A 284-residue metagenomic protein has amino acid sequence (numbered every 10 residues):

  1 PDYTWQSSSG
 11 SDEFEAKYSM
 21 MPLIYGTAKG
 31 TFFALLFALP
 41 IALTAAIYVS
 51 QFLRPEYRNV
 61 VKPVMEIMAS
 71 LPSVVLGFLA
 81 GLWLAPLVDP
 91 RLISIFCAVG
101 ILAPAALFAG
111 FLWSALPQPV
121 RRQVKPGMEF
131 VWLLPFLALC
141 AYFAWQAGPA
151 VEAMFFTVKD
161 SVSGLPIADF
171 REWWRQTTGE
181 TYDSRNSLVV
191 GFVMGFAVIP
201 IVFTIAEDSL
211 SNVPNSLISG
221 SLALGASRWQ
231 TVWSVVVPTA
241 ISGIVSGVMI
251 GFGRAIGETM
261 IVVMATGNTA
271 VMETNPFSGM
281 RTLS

Functional and structural regions predicted by a protein language model:
P1-K17, A270-F277: Short membrane-interfacial helix/loop motifs at transmembrane-helix boundaries
K17-T31, A85-A106, V120-I201: Loop-to-helix entry region at the N-terminal start of transmembrane alpha-helices in multi-pass membrane transporters
T27, T31, L35-L43, I47 (+7 more regions): Hydrophobic positions within alpha-helical transmembrane segments of bacterial inner-membrane proteins
A34-M65, F108-Q118: Transmembrane-helix boundary motif in ABC transporter permease subunits
R54-K62, F130-L137, I218-S246: Amphipathic cytosolic juxtamembrane alpha-helices at the membrane-cytosol interface of multi-pass membrane transporters
V189, F203-I205, V213, L222 (+1 more regions): Transmembrane alpha-helices
A255-S284: Glycine-rich helix-loop "coupling/hinge" segments at transmembrane-helix boundaries in multipass transporters
